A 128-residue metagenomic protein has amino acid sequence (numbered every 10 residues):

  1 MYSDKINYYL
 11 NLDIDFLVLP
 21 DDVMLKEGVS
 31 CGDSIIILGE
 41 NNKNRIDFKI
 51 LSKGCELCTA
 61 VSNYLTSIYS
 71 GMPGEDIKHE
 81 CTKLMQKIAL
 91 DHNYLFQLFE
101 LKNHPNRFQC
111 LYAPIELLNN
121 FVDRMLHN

Functional and structural regions predicted by a protein language model:
M1-N128: Domain-level signature for proteins that mediate thiol-based redox and metal-cofactor handling
